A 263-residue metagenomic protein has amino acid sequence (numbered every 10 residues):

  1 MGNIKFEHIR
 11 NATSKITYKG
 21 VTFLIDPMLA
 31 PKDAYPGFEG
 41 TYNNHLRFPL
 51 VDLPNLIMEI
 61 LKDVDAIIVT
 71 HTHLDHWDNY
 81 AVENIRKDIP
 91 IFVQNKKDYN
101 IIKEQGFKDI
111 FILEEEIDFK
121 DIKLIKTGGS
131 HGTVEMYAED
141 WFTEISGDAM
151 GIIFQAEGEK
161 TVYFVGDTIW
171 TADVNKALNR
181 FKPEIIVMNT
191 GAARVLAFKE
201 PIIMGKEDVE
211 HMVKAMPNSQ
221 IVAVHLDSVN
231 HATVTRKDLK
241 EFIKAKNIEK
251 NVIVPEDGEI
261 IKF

Functional and structural regions predicted by a protein language model:
G2-L56, I145-G166: Conserved beta-strand hairpin/beta-sheet module of binuclear metal-dependent hydrolase folds, prominently
V21-I68, N79-N84, V134-Y137, T171-R180: Pre-active-site segment of Zn-dependent metallo-hydrolases
L24-A30, L113-I117, D121-T133, R180 (+2 more regions): Conserved catalytic scaffold of divalent metal-dependent phosphoesterases
I25-D26, D63-T72, F92-N95, V162-T168 (+3 more regions): Active-site neighborhood of phospho(di)ester-bond hydrolases with catalytic His/Asp-centered motifs
A30-K32, T72-W77, Y99-I101, I117-D118 (+5 more regions): Active-site environment of divalent metal-dependent phosphoester hydrolases
A34, P54-F119, G128-V134: Active-site HxH/HxHxD metal-binding segment of metal-dependent hydrolases
V93-E159, E241-F263: Metallo-beta-lactamase
I169-D257: Cap/insert and terminal regions of metallo-dependent hydrolase folds
